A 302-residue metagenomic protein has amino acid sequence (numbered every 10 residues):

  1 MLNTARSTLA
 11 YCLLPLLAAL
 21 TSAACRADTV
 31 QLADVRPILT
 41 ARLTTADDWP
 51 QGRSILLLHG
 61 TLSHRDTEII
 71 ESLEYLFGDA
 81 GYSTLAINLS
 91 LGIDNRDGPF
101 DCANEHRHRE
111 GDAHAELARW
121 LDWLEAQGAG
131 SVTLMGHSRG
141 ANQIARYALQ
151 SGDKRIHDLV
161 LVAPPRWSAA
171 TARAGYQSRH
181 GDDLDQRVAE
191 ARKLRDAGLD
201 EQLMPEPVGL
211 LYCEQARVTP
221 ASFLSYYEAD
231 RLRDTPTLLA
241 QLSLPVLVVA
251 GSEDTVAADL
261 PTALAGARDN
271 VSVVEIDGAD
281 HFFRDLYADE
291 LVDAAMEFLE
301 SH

Functional and structural regions predicted by a protein language model:
C25-D48: N-terminal cap/lid segment of alpha/beta-hydrolase-fold proteins
W49-G92: Short, surface-exposed "cap/lid" segments of acyl-processing enzymes
S90-H108: Cap/lid segment of the alpha/beta-hydrolase catalytic domain
N104-A126: Alpha/beta-hydrolase active-site loop
W123, A129-Q186: Primarily recognizes the serine-hydrolase "nucleophile elbow" in alpha/beta-hydrolase and SGNH/GDSL folds
L242, V248-A250: Short beta-strand/loop motif that positions the catalytic acidic residue of the alpha/beta-hydrolase fold
T255-P261, R284: Conserved alpha/beta-hydrolase "acid-adjacent" motif
A279-A288: Catalytic histidine-centered segment of alpha/beta-hydrolase-like enzymes
